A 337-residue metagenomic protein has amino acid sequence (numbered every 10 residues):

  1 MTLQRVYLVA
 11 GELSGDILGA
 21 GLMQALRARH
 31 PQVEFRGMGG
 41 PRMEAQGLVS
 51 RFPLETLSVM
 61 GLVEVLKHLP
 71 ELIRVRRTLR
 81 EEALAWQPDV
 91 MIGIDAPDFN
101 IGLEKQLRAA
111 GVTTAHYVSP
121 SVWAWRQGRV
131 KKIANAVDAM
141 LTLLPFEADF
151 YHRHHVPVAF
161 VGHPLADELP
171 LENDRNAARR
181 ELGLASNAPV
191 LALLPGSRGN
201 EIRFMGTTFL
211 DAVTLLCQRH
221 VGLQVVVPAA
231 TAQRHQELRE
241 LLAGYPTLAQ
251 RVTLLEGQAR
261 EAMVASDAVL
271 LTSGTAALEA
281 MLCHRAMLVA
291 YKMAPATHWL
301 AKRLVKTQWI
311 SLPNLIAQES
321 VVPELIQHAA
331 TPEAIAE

Functional and structural regions predicted by a protein language model:
M1-E337: Nucleotide-activated sugar donor-binding and catalytic core shared by glycosyltransferases and related lipid-linked
